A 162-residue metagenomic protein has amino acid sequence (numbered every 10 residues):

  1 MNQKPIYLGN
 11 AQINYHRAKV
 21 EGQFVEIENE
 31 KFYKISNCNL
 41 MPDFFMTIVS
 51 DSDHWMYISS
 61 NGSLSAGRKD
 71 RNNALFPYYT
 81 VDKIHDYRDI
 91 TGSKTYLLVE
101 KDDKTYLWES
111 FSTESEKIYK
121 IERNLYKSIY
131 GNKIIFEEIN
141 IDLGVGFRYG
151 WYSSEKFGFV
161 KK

Functional and structural regions predicted by a protein language model:
M1-K162: Anionic coordination/interaction segments
